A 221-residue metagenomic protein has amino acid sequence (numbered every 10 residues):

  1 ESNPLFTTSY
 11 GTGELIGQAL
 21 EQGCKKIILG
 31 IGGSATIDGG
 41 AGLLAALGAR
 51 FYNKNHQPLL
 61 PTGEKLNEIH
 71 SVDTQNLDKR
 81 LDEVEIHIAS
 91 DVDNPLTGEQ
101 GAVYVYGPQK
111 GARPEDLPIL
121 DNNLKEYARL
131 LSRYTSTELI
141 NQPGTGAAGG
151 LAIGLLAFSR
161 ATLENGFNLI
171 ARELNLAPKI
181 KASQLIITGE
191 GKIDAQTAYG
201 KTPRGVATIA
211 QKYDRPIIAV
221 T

Functional and structural regions predicted by a protein language model:
E1-I31, A35-T221: N-terminal loops that bind phosphate or other acidic moieties and the adjacent beta-alpha structural core
